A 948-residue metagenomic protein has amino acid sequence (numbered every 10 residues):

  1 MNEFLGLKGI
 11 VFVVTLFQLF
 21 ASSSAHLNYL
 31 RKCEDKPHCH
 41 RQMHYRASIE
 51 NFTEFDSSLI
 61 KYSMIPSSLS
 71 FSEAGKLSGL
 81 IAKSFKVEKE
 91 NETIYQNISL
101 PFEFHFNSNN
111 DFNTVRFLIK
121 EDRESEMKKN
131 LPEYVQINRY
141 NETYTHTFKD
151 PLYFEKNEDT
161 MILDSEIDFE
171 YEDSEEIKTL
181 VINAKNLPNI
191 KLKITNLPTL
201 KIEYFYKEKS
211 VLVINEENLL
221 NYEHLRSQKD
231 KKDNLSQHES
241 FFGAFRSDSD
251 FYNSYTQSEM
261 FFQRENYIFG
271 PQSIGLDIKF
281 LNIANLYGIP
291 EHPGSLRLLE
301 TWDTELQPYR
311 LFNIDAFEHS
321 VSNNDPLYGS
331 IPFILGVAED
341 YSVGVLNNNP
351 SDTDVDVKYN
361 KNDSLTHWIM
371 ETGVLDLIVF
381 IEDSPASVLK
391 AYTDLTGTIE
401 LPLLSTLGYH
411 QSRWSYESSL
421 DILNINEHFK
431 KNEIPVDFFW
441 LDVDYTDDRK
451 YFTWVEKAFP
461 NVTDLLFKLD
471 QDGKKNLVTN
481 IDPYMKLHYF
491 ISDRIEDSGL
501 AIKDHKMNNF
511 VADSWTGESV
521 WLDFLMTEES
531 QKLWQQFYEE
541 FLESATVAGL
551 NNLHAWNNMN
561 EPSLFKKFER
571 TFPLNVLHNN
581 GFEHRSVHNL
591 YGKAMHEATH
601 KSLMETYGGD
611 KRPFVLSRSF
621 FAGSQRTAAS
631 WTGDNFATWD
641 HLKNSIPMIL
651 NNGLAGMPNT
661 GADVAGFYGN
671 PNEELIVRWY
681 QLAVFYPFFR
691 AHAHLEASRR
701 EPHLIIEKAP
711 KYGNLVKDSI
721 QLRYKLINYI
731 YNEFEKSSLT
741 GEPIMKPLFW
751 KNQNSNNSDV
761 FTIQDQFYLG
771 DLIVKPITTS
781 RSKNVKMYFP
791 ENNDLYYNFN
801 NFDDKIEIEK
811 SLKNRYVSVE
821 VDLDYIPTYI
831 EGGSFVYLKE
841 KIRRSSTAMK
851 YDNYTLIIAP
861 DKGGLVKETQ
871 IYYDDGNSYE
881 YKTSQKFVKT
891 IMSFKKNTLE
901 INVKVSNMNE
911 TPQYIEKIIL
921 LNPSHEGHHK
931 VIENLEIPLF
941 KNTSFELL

Functional and structural regions predicted by a protein language model:
G6-A25: Cleavable N-terminal signal peptides of Sec/SRP-targeted secreted and luminal proteins
H26-Y62, E216, S227, L235-I826 (+2 more regions): Catalytic-domain carbohydrate-binding cleft regions of carbohydrate-active enzymes
R41-N91, Y95-I177, E223: A low-complexity, Ser/Thr/Gly/Pro-enriched, surface-exposed linker/loop concept that marks segments flanking
S57, F317, I830-L935, T943: Accessory, solvent-exposed terminal regions and/or long lumenal/extracellular loops of proteins
G79, F104, F117-I119, L180-A184 (+4 more regions): Short, well-ordered beta-strand segments enriched in hydrophobic/aromatic residues
N138-D164, K503, M507-F510, N798-L823 (+1 more regions): Solvent-exposed beta-strand/loop surfaces of large extracellular or lumenal domains
N183-K232, G473: Hydrophobic or amphipathic alpha-helical targeting/insertion segments
